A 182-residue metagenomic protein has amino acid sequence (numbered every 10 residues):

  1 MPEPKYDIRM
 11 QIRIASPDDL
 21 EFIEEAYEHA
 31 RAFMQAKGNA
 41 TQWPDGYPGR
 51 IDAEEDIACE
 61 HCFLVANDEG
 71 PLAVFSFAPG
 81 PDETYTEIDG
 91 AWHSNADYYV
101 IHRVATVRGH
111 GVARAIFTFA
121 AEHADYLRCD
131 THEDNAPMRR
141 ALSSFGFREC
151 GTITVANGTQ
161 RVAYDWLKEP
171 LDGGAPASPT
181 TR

Functional and structural regions predicted by a protein language model:
M10, E69-V74, Y99: Glycine-rich phosphate/pyrophosphate-binding loop shared by adenosine-nucleotide-utilizing enzymes
Q11-E25: A short beta-loop-alpha structural element at the N-terminal edge of CoA-dependent acyl/N-acetyltransferase catalytic
R31-I51: Conserved GNAT-fold acetyl-CoA-binding loop/helix
L64, G70-G80: Conserved beta-strand in the GNAT
S76-R108: Conserved acyl-donor/pantetheine-binding loop and adjacent beta-alpha core of acyl/acetyltransferases and related
T106-E122, R140-S144: Conserved acetyl-CoA-binding loop-helix of GNAT-fold acetyltransferases
H123-D134: Conserved GNAT acetyl-CoA-binding A-motif
D130, R148-V162: Conserved catalytic-core motifs of GNAT/GCN5-like acyltransferases
